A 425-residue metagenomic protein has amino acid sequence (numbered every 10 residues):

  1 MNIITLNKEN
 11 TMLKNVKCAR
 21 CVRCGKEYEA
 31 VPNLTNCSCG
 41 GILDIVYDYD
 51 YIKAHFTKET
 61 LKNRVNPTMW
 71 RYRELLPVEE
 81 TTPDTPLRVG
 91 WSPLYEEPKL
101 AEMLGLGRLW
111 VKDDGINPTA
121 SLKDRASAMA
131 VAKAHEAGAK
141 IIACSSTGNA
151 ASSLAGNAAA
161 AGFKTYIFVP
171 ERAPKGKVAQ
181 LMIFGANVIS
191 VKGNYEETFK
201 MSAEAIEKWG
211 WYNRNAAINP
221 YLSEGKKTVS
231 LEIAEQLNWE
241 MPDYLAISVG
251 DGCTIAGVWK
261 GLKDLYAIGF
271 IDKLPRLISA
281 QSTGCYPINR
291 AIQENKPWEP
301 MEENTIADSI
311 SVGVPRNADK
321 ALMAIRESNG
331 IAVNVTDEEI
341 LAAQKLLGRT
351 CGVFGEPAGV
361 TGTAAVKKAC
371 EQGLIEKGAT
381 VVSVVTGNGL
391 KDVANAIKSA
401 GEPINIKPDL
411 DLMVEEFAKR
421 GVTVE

Functional and structural regions predicted by a protein language model:
N2-I3: Generic short N-terminal amphipathic or hydrophobic helices
L6-E425: PLP-dependent amino-acid enzyme catalytic core
